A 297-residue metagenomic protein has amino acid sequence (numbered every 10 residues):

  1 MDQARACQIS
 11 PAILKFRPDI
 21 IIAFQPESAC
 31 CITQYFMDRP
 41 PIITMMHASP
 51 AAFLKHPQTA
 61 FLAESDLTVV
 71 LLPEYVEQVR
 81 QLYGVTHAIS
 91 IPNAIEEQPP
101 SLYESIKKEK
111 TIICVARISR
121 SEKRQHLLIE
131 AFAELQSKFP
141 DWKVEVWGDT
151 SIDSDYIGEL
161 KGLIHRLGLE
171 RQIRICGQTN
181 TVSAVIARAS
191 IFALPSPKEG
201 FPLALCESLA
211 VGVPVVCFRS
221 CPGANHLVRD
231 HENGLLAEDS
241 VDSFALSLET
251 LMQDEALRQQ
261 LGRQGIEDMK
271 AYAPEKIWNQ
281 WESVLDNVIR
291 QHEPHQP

Functional and structural regions predicted by a protein language model:
D2-R5, A23-A29: Short His-centered aromatic/hydrophobic patch
E74, A94: Carbohydrate-associated surface elements
K110, S119-S137, V144, G158: A conserved mid-protein helix/loop that constitutes part of the nucleotide-sugar donor-binding site
V115, K143-G158: Glycosyltransferase donor-sugar binding loop
I157-G177: Nucleotide-activated donor-binding/catalytic signature segment of Leloir-type glycosyltransferases, i.e., the conserved
Q178, P197: Aromatic "clamp/platform" in nucleotide-sugar-dependent glycosyltransferases that forms part of the donor/acceptor
P214-F218: Short hydrophobic beta-strand element within catalytic cores of glycosyltransferases and related nucleotide-activated
R219, R229-H231, L235-D242, T250-E255: Conserved acidic donor-binding segment of nucleotide-sugar-dependent glycosyltransferases
